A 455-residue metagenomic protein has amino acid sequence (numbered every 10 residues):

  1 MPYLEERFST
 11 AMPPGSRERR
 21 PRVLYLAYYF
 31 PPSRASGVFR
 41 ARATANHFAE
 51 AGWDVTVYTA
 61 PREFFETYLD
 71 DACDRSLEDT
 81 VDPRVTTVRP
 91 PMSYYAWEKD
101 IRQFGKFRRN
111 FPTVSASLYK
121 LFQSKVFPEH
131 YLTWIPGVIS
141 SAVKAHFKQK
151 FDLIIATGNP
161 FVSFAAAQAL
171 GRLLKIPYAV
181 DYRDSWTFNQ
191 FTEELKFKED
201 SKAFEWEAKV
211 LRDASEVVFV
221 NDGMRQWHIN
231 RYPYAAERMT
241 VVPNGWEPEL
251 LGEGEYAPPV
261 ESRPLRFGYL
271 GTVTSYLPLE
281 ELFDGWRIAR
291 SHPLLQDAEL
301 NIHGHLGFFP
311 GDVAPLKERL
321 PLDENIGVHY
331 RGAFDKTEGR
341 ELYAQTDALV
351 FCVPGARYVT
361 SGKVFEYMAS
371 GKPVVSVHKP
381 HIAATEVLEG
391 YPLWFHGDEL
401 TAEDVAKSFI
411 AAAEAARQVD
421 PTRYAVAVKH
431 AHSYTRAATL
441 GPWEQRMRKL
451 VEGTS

Functional and structural regions predicted by a protein language model:
P2-Y95, E216, A437-A438, S455: N-terminal subdomain of nucleotide-sugar transferases
L24, P259-L277, F283-R287: Conserved donor-binding/catalytic core segment of Leloir-type glycosyltransferases
A43, K125, S140-V143, V162-A165 (+2 more regions): Membrane-proximal helix-turn-helix segments that form the acceptor-binding/catalytic region of lipid-linked
R102-L153, E199, A203: Conserved nucleotide-sugar donor-binding subdomain of glycosyltransferases
S215, N325, E341-Y358: Acidic donor-binding loop of glycosyltransferase active sites
G223, G245: Carbohydrate-associated surface elements
N301-L306, P310-E338: Nucleotide-activated donor-binding/catalytic signature segment of Leloir-type glycosyltransferases, i.e., the conserved
E399-A406, R417-R448: A charged, aromatic-enriched C-terminal amphipathic alpha-helix characteristic of glycosyltransferases across folds
